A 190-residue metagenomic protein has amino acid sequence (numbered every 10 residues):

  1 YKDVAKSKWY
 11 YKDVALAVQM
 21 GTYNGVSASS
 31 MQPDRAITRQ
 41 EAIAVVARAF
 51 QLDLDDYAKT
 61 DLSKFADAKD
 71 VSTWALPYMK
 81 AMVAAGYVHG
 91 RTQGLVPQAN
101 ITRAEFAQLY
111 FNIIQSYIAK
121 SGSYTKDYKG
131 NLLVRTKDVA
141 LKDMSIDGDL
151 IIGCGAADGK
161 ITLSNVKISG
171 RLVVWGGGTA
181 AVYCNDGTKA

Functional and structural regions predicted by a protein language model:
Y1-Y11, Y23-Q40, A47-L76, V88-R103 (+2 more regions): Feature responds to low-complexity, polar/acidic, surface-exposed segments characteristic of secreted/exported proteins
A81-M82: Long alpha-helical rod scaffolds of large eukaryotic non-enzymatic complex subunits
I118-K189: Short, T/G/N/S-enriched strand-turn elements that build extracellular solenoid repeat scaffolds
